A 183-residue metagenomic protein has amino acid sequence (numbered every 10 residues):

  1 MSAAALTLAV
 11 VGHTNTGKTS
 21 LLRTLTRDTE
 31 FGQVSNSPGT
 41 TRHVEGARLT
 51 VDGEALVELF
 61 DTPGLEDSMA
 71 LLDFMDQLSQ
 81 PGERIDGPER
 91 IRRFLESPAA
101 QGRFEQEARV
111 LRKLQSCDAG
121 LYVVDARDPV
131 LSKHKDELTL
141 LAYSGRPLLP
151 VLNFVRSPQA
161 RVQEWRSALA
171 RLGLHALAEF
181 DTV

Functional and structural regions predicted by a protein language model:
M1-F94: Conserved G1/Walker A P-loop phosphate-binding module
H13, D125, N153-F154, T182: Cofactor-binding loop segments of dinucleotide-utilizing enzymes, especially the Rossmann-like FAD- and NAD(P)+-binding
T24-L25, L72-M75, K135-L138, E164-R166: Short, glycine/charged-enriched secondary-structure capping and boundary segments
G32-S35, Y122-V124, P150-L152, E179: Short catalytic-loop micro-motif centered on adjacent basic/acidic residues
G64-E66, R127-P129, V155-P158: Conserved nucleotide-binding/hydrolysis micro-motifs of P-loop NTPases
L72-R127, L138-V151: Inter-motif core of Ras-like GTPase G domains
R103-E107, K133-H134, R161-V162: Amphipathic coiled-coil/heptad-repeat helices and related helical stalk/stem segments that mediate oligomerization
F154-V183: Canonical P-loop GTPase G-domain recognition
